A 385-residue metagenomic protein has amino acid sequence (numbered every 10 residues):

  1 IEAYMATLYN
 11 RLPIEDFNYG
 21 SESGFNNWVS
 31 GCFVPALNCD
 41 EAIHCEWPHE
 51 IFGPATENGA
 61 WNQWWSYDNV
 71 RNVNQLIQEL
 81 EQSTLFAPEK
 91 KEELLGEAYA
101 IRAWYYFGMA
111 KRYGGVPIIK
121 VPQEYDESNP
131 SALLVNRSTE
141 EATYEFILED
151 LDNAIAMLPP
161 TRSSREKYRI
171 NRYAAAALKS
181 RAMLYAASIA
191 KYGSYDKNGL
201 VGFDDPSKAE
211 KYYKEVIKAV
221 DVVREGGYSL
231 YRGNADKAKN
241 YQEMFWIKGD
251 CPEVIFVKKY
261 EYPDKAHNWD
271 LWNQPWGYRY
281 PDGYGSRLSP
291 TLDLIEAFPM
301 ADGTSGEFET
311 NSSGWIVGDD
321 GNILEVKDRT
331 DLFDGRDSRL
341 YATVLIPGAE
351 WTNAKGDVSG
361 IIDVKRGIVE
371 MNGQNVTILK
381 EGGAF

Functional and structural regions predicted by a protein language model:
I1-H44, V116, K120, D152 (+2 more regions): An aromatic- and glycine-enriched ligand-binding surface/loop that stacks and positions planar moieties
E2-G20, D40-Y113, N129-K167, R329 (+4 more regions): Conserved, well-structured interaction surfaces
Q78, F107-K111, L178-K191: Short glycine/serine- and small hydrophobic-enriched flexible loop segments
Y99, A176-K179: TPR/Sel1-like alpha-solenoid repeat signature
V121-E127: Short, conserved phosphate-binding/catalytic loop or strand-edge motifs used in phosphoryl-/nucleotidyl-transfer
K167-N171, A175: Short amphipathic alpha-helices and their capping/turn segments at secondary-structure boundaries
